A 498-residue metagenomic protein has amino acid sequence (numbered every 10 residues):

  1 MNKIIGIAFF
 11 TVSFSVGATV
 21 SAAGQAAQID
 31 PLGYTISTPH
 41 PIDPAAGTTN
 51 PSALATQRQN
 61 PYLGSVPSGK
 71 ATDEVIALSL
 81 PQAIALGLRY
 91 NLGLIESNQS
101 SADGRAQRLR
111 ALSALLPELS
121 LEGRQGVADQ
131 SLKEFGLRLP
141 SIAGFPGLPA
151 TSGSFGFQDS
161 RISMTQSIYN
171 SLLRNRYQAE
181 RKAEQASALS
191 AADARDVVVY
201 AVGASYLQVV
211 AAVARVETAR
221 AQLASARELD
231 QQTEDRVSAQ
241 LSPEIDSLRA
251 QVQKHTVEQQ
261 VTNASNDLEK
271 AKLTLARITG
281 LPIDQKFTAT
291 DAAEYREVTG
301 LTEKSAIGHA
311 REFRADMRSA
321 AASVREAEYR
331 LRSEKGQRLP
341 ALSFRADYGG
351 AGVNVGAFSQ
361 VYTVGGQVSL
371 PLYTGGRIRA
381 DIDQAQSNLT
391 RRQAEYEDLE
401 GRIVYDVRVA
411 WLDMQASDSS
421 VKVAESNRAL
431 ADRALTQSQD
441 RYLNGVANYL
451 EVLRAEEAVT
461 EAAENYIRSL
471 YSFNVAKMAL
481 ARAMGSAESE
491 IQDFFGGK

Functional and structural regions predicted by a protein language model:
N2-S13, V20-T48, D129, N465-K498: Acidic, low-complexity, intrinsically disordered peripheral segments
K3, R195-H309, D413, A458-V459: Periplasmic alpha-helical coiled-coil/stalk elements that build and connect Gram-negative outer-membrane
A23-R124, Q130-S131, A289-V324, P371-L372 (+4 more regions): Bacterial Sec-pathway N-terminal export signals of envelope proteins
I76-S79, E118-A194, H309, F313-L399 (+1 more regions): Small/polar-residue-enriched beta-strand and adjacent coil segments characteristic of outer-membrane beta-barrel
L80, L116, V199, G280 (+7 more regions): ATP/adenylate-binding site constellation spanning eukaryotic-like Ser/Thr protein kinases, ABC-transporter
G87-L88, P140-L148, S242, D246-Q253 (+2 more regions): Amphipathic alpha-helical coiled-coil scaffold segments and their short linker/junction regions
E96-A111, A194, V198-E217, E228 (+6 more regions): Amphipathic alpha-helical coiled-coil segments
